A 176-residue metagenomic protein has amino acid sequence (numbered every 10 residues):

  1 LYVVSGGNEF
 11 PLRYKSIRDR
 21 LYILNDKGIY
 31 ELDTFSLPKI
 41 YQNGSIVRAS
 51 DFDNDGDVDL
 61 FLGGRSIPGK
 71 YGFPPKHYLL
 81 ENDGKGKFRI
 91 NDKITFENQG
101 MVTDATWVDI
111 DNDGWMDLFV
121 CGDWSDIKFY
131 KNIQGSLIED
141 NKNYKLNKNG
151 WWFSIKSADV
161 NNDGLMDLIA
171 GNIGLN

Functional and structural regions predicted by a protein language model:
L1-N176: Beta-propeller-forming repeat regions
